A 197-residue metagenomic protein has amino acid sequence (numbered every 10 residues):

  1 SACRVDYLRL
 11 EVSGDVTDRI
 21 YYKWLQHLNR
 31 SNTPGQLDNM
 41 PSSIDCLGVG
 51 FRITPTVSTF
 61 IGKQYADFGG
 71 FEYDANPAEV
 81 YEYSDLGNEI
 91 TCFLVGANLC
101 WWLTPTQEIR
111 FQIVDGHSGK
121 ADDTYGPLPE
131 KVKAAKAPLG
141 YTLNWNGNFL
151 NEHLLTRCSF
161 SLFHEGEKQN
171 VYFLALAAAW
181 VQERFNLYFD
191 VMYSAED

Functional and structural regions predicted by a protein language model:
S1, T33-C46, P55-N146, L155: Surface-exposed coil loops of outer-membrane beta-barrel proteins
S1, W24-L28, I61-K63, F111-D115 (+3 more regions): Transmembrane beta-barrel strands of outer-membrane/channel proteins
S1-V57: Non-cleavable N-terminal signal-anchor transmembrane helices
V5, D15-R19, T54-T56, A66 (+3 more regions): Outer-membrane beta-barrel channels and translocator barrels
V5, L10-G14, L47-F51, A97-W101 (+2 more regions): Residues on the lipid-exposed face of transmembrane beta-strands in outer-membrane beta-barrel proteins
R19, L25, L47-R52, T56-V57 (+5 more regions): A generic structural signal for ordered secondary structure
R19, N29-S31, A66-G69, G116-G119 (+2 more regions): Structural signature of outer-membrane beta-barrel domains
I20, P138, L143-D197: Detector for outer-membrane/organellar transmembrane beta-barrel domains, recognizing the amphipathic beta-strand
